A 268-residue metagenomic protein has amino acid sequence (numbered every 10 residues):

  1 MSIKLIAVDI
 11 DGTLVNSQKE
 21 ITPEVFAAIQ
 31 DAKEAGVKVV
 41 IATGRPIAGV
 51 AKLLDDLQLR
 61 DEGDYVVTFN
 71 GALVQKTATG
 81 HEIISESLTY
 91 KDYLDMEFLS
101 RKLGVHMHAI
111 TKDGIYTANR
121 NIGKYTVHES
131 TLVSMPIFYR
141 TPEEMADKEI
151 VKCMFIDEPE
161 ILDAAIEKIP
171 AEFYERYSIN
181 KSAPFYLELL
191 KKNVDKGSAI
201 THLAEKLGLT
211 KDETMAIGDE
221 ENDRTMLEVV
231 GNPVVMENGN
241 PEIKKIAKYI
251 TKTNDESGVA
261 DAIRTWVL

Functional and structural regions predicted by a protein language model:
M1-L5, T22, E188-L268: Mg2+-dependent phosphoryl-transfer enzymes with acidic/Ser/Thr/Gly-rich catalytic loops
K4-Q18: Asp-based phosphoryl-transfer active-site loop
P23-G123: Active-site phosphate-binding/coordination module
V25, V50-L54, A165, I169 (+3 more regions): Hydrophobic packing residues within well-ordered alpha-helices of enzyme cores
G36-V40, D64, K152, D212-E213 (+1 more regions): Short active-site oxyanion
E62, N70, F173-E175, V229-V230 (+1 more regions): Short, structured coil segments at secondary-structure junctions
L99, L103-I217, R224, N238: Conserved acidic, metal-coordinating active-site core of Asp-based, Mg2+-dependent phosphoryl-transfer enzymes
